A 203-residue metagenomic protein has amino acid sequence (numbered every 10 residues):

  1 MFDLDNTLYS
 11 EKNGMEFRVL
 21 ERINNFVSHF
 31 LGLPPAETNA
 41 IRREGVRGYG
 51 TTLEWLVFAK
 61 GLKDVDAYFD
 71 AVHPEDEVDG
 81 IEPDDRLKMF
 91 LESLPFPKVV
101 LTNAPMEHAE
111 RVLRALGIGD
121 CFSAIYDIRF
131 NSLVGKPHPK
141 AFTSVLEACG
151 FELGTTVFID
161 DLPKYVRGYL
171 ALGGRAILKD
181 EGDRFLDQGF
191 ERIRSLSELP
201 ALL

Functional and structural regions predicted by a protein language model:
M1-R86, E107: N-terminal helical cap/lid subdomain that shapes the substrate entry/recognition surface in HAD-like hydrolases
K12, I41-R42, D79, P97-K98 (+2 more regions): A generic structural signal for short
D79, P83, L101, V134: Residue-level marker of regulatory loop/turn positions in helix-turn-helix DNA-binding domains and in histidine
R86-P95: Catalytic-core regions built around general acid/base machinery
E92, V99, P105-L203: Asp-based, Mg2+/Mn2+-dependent phosphohydrolase catalytic module
